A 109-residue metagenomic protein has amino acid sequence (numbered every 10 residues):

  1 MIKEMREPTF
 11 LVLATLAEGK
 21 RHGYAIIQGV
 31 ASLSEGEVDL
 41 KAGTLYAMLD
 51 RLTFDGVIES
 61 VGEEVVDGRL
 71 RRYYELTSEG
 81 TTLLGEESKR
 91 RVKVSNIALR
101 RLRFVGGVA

Functional and structural regions predicted by a protein language model:
I2-T44: N-terminal helix-turn-helix DNA-binding core of bacterial DNA-binding proteins
A14, Q28, D50, G85 (+1 more regions): A cross-family signal for key residues in well-ordered alpha-helices that form functional helical elements
E18, E63-V66: Short polar/acidic secondary-structure junctions
L45-L52: Basic amphipathic alpha-helical segments that dock to polyanions
G56: Glycine-centered, phosphate/nucleic-acid-interacting loop/turn motifs that mediate DNA/RNA or nucleotide
S60: Short beta-strand "wing" residues that participate in macromolecule-binding interfaces
V66-E87: Basic, amphipathic "hinge/linker" alpha-helix immediately C-terminal to the N-terminal HTH DNA-binding motif
T82-A109: Amphipathic alpha-helical dimerization/coiled-coil segments that flank or bridge DNA-binding/regulatory modules
